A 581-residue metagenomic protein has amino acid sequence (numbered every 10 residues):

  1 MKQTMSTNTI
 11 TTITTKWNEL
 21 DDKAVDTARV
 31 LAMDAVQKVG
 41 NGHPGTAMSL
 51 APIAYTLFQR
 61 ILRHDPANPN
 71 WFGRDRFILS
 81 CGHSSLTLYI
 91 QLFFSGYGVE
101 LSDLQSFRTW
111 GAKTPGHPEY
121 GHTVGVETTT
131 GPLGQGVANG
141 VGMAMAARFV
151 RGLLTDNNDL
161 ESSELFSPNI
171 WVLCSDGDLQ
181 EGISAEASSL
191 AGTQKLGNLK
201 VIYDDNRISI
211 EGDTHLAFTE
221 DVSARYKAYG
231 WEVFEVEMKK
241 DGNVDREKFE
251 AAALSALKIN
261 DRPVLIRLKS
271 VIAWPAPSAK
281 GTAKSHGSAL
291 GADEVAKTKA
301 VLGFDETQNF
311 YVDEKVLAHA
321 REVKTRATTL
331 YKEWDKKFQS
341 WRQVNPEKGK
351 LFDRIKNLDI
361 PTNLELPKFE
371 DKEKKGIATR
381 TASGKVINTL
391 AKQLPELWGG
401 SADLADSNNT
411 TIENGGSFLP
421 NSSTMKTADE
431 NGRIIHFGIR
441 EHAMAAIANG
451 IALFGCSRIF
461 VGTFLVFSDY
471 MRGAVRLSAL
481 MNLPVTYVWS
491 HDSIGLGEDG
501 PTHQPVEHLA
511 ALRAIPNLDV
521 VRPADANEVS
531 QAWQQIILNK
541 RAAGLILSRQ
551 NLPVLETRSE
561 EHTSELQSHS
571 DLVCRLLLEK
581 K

Functional and structural regions predicted by a protein language model:
M1-K2, E560-E561, K581: Accessible peptide chain termini
K2-N169, L317, E322-I546, N551: Thiamine diphosphate
P66-A67, H122, T128-A320, A514-S564 (+1 more regions): Glycine-rich ThDP/TPP pyrophosphate-binding loop and its adjacent helix/strand module within ThDP-dependent enzymes
D221, V244, P263, T282 (+5 more regions): Secondary-structure junction/capping motif
E565-K581: Short "domain-exit" segments at the C-terminal end of structured domains
